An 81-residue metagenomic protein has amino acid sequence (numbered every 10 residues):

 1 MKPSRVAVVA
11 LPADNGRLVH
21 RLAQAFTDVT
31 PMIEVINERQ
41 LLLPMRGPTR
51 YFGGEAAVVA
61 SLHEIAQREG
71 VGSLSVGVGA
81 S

Functional and structural regions predicted by a protein language model:
M1-S81: Gly/Gly-Pro- and Ser/Thr-rich, intrinsically disordered tail segments characteristic of DNA damage-repair and tolerance
